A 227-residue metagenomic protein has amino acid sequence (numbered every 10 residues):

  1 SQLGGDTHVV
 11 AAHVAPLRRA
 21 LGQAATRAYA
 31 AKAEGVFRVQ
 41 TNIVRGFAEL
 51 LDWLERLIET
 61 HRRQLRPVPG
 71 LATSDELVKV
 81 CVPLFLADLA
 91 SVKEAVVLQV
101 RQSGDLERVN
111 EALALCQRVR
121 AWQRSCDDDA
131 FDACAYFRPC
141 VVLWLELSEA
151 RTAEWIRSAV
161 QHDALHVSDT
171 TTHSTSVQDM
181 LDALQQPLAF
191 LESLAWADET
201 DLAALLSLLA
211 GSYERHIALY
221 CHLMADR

Functional and structural regions predicted by a protein language model:
S1-R227: Extended alpha-helical scaffold/tether regions of large eukaryotic proteins that assemble membrane-trafficking
